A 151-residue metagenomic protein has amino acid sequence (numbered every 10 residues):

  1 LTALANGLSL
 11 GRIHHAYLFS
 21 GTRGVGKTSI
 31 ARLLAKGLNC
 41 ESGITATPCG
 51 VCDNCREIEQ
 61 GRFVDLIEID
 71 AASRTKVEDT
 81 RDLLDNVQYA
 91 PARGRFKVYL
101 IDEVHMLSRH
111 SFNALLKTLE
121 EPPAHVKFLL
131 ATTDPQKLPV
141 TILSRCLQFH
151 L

Functional and structural regions predicted by a protein language model:
L1-F149: P-loop/Walker A NTP-binding region and its immediately flanking N-terminal helices in P-loop NTPase folds
